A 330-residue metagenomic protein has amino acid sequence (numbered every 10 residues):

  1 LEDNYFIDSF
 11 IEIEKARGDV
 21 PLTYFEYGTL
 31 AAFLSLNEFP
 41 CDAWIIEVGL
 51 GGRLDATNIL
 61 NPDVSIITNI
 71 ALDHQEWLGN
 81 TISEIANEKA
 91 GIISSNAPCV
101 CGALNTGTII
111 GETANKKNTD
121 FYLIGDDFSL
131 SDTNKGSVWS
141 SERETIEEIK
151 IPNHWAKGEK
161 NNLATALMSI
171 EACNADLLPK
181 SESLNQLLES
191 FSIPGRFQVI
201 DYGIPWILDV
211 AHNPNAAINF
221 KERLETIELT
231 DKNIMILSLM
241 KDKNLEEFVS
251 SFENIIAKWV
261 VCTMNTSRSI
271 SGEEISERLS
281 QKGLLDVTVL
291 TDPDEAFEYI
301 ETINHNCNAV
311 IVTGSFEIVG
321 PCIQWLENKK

Functional and structural regions predicted by a protein language model:
L1-L60, E76-L78: ATP-dependent carboxylate-amine ligase catalytic core
Y5-F6, L130-E148: Acidic-glycine-rich active-site phosphate/pyrophosphate-binding loop
S35, R53, I109-I110, N219 (+3 more regions): Phosphate- and divalent-cation-binding pockets in alpha/beta enzyme and binding domains that engage nucleotide-derived
E38-V48, D55-I66, I70-H74, E84 (+1 more regions): Nucleotide phosphate-binding/pyrophosphate-handling subdomain across enzymes that bind or process nucleotide phosphates
G52-L54, N61-T119: Conserved catalytic-core segment of NTP-binding enzymes
V100, L104-I109, T113-F121, T133 (+3 more regions): C-terminal helical cap/extension that packs against the catalytic core of soluble nucleotide-cofactor enzymes
C101-A103, N115-T133, N153-K157, P179-S190 (+5 more regions): Beta-strand->loop->alpha-helix junctions that form or flank phosphate-binding loops in nucleotide-handling enzymes
F316-K330: Glycine/aspartate-rich loop-and-adjacent alpha/beta segment that forms the canonical ThDP
